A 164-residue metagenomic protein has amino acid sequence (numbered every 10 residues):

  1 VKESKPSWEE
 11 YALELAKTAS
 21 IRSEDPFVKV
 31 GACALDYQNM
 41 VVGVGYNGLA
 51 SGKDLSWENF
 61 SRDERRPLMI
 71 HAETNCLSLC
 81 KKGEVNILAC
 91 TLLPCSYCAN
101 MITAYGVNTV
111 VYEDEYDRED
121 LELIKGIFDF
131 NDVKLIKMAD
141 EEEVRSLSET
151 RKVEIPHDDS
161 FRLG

Functional and structural regions predicted by a protein language model:
V1-G164: Zinc-dependent deaminase catalytic domain
